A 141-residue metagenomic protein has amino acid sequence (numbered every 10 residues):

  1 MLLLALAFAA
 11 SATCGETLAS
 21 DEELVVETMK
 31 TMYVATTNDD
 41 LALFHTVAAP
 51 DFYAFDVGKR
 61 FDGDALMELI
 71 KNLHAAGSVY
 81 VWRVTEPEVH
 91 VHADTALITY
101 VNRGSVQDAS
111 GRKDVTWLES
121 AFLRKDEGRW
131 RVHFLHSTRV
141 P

Functional and structural regions predicted by a protein language model:
L2-T46, T85, D94: Short, low-complexity N-terminal intrinsically disordered segments enriched in polar/charged residues
M32, I70-K71, V84-V89, N102-G104 (+1 more regions): Hydrophobic/aromatic beta-strand elements that line small-molecule binding cavities or substrate pockets in beta-rich
T36, A48, N102-G104, H136-R139: Short beta-strand segments enriched in hydrophobic/aromatic residues within well-folded beta-rich domains
L41-H92, R112-V115: A solvent-exposed, acidic/Ser-Thr-rich amphipathic alpha-helical stretch
D94-N102: A short hydrophobic beta-strand element
D108-S110: Outer-membrane beta-barrel domain signature
T116-P141: Short beta-strand edge/turn micro-motifs at domain boundaries
